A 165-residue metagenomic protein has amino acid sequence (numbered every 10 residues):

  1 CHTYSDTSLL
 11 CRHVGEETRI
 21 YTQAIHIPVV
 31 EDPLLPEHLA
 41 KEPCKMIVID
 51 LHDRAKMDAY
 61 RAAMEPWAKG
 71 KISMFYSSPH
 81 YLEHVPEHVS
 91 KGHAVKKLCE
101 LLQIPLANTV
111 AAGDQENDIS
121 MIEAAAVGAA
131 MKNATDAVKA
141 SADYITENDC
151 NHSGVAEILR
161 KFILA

Functional and structural regions predicted by a protein language model:
H2-A112: Conserved acidic, metal-coordinating active-site core of Asp-based, Mg2+-dependent phosphoryl-transfer enzymes
E83-A165: Mg2+-dependent phosphoryl-transfer enzymes with acidic/Ser/Thr/Gly-rich catalytic loops
